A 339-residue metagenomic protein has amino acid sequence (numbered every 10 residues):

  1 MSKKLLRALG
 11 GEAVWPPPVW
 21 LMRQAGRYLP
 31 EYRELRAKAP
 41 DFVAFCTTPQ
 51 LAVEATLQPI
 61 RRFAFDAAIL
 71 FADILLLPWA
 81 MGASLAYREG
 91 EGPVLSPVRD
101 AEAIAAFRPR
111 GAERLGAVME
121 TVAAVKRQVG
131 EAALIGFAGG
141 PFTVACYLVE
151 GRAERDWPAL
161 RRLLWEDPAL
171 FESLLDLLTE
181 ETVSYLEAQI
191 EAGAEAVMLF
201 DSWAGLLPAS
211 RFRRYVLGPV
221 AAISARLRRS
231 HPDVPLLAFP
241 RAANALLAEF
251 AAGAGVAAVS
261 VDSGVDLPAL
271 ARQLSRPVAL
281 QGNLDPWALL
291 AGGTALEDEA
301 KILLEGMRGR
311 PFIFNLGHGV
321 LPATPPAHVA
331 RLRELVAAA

Functional and structural regions predicted by a protein language model:
M1-Y87, P326-A339: N-terminal basic, low-complexity leaders that serve as flexible interaction/assembly modules and, when applicable, as
L9-A13, R33-P40, R108, L164 (+2 more regions): Generic secondary-structure transition motif, activating predominantly at the C-termini of alpha-helices
Y32-E34, A83-S96, Y147-L160: Short, flexible, mixed-charge acidic loops at enzyme active sites
E34-C46, A101-G111, A252: Short, basic, glycine/proline-bearing loop/turn elements
D41, T48, P97-A101, D156 (+1 more regions): Intrinsic-disorder/low-complexity, polar/charged segments
I69-E89, P97-R99, A105-G111, A194-R213 (+1 more regions): Glycine-rich, proline-tolerant flexible connector loops at the mouths of alpha/beta enzymes
G90-R127, A132: A gly/proline- and charged-residue-enriched helix-loop-helix capping module
R114-A339: Active-site loop segments of alpha/beta catalytic cores
